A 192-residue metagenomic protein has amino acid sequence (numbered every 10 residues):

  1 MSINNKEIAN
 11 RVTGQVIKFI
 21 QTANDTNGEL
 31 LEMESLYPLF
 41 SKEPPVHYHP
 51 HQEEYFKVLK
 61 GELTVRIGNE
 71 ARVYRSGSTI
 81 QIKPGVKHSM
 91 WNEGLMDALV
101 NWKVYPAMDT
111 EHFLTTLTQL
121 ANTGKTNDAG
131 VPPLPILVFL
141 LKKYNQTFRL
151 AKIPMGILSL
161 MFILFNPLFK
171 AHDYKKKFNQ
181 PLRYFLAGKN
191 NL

Functional and structural regions predicted by a protein language model:
M1-K6, N190-L192: Basic/polar N-terminal segments that are highly enriched at the extreme N-terminus, encompassing both cleavable
A9, Y55, G68-K87: Short acidic-glycine-tyrosine-enriched beta hairpin
N10-V46, Q52: A short glycine-rich, His/Asp/Glu-containing loop-to-beta-strand
L39-S41, S76-G77, G85, L95: Tight coil/turn sites that cap or link beta-strands
H51-L63: Glycine- and acidic-residue-biased ligand/ion/polar-headgroup-sensing regions
P84-F113: Ligand-binding loop in jelly-roll beta-barrel domains
T110, T118-L192: Alpha-helical membrane-targeting segments
